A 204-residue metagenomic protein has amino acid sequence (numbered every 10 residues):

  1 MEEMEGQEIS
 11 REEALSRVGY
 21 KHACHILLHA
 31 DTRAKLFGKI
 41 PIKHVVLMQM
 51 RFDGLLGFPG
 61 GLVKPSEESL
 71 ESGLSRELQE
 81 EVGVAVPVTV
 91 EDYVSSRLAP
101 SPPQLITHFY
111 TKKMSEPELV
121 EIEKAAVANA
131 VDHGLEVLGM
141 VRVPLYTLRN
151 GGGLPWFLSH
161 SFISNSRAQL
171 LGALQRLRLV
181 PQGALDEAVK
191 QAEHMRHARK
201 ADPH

Functional and structural regions predicted by a protein language model:
E2-G60: N-terminal strand-loop-strand
S10-S16, S96-R97, V127-N129: Short, P/G- and charge-enriched loop/turn segments at secondary-structure junctions
R17-K21, G38-I42, Q49-R51, E71-S72 (+4 more regions): Intrinsically disordered, low-complexity regulatory regions enriched in Ser/Pro/Gly/Thr and acidic residues
I26-D31, Q79, K124-A126: Short, well-ordered amphipathic alpha-helices
T32, F52-D53, K64, E80 (+3 more regions): Short amphipathic alpha-helical interaction elements and helix-loop-helix interfaces that mediate dimerization
G38-V84, V94-S95: Conserved Nudix-box catalytic region and its N-terminal flanking loop in Nudix hydrolases and closely related
D53-L56, P103, T107, T111 (+1 more regions): Nudix hydrolase/Nudix homology domain
Y93-A99, R142: Short amphipathic beta-strand and strand-loop transition segments with alternating hydrophobic
